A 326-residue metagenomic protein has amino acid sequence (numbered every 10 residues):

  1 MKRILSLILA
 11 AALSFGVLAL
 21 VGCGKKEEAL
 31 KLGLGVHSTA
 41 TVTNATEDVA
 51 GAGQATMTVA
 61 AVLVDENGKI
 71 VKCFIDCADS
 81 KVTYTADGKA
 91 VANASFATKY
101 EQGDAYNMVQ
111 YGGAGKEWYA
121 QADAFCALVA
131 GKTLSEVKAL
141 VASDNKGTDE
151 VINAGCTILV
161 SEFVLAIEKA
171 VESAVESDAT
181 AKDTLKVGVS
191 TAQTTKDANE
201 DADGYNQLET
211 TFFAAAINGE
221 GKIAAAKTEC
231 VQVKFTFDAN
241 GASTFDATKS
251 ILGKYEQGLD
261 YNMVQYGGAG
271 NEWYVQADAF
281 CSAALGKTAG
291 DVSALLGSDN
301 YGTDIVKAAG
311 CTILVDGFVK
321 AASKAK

Functional and structural regions predicted by a protein language model:
M1-A11: Positively charged n-region of N-terminal signal peptides that target proteins for export
I8-A10, V17, V319: N-terminal cationic amphipathic segment used for targeting or macromolecule association
A11-L13, L20, G68: Intrinsic disorder/low-complexity segments
F15-L30: Sec-dependent signal peptide cleavage junction
K26-K326: Active-site- and interface-proximal helix/loop "cap" or "latch" segments in soluble metabolic and energy-transducing
